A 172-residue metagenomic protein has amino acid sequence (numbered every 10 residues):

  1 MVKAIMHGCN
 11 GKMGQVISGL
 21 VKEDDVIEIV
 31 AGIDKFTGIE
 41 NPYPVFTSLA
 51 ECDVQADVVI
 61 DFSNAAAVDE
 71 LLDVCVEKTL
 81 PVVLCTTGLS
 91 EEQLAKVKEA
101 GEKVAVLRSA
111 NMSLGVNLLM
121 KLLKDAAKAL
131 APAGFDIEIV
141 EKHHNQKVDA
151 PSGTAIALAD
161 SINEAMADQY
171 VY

Functional and structural regions predicted by a protein language model:
V2-L20, F46, A127-Y172: Active-site-lining helix/loop region of Rossmann-like oxidoreductase modules
E23-P42: NAD(P)-binding Rossmann-fold cofactor-contacting core
I29, V45, V82-V83, V106-R108: Hydrophobic beta-strand scaffold residues
D34-K35, T87-L89, N111-M112, K142-H144: Short, ordered loop/turn segments at secondary-structure junctions
F46-Q55: Short amphipathic alpha-helix with an adjacent loop that forms part of the alpha/beta core around
V59-I60: N-terminal Rossmann-like NAD(P) cofactor-binding module of classical short-chain dehydrogenase/reductase
S63-N64, T87: Short glycine-/small-residue-rich Rossmann-like dinucleotide-binding loops
L72-D73, E77, T86-R108, N117-L119 (+1 more regions): Rossmann-fold NAD(P)-binding glycine/threonine-rich loop
